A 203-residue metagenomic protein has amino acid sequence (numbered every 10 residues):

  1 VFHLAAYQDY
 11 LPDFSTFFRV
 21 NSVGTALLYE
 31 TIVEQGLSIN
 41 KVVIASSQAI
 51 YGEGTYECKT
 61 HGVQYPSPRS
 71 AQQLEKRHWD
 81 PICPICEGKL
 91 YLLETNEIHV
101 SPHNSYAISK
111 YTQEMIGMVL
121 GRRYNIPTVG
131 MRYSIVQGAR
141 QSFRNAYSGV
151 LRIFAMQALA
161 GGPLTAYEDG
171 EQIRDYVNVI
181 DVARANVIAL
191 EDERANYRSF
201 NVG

Functional and structural regions predicted by a protein language model:
V1-Y133: N-terminal Rossmann-like NAD(P)+-binding domain of SDR-like oxidoreductases, especially those catalyzing
Y7, T31, Q35, Q157 (+2 more regions): Generic structural signal for alpha-helix termini and adjacent loop/cap motifs
L11, L151, A183: Glycine-rich phosphate-binding loop at the start of an alpha helix
R19-S22, Y106-A107, R144, S148 (+1 more regions): Short, solvent-exposed loop/helix junctions and linker helices that flank or host conserved functional motifs
L27-E30, I116, Y176, D181-R184 (+1 more regions): Conserved mid-core alpha-helix of short-chain dehydrogenase/reductase
I98, E171-Q172: Catalytic Tyr-x(3-8)-Lys segment
Y111, Y124, V136-R152, A160-G162 (+3 more regions): Glycine/proline-rich active-site loop of Rossmann-fold NAD(P)-dependent oxidoreductases
